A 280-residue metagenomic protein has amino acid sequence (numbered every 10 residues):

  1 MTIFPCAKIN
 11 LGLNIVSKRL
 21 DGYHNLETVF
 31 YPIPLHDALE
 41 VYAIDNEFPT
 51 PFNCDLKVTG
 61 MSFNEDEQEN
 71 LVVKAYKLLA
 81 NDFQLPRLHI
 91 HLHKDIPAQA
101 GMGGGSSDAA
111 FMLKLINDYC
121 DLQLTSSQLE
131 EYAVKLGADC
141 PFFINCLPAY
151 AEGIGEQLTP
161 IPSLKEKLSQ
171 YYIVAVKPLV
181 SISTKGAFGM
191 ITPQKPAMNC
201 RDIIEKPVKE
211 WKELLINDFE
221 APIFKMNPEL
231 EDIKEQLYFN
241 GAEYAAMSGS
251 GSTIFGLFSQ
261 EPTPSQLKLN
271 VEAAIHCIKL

Functional and structural regions predicted by a protein language model:
M1-A100, D118-L124, E166, K177: ATP-binding N-lobe of GHMP and related small-molecule kinases
E47-E65, M112, V134, P207-I216: Short, basic/glycine-rich phosphate-binding loops at helix/coil junctions that contact nucleotide phosphates
V72, A100-S126, F142-I144: DPxDG-like acidic metal-binding loop motif
A80-H91, L115-L136, Q260-V271: Phosphate-handling active-site elements
G104-G105, M247-S252: Glycine-rich beta-strand-to-loop/alpha-helix junction loops that act as flexible
N145, A149-Y244, S259-P262, Q266-L280: Conserved, helical-rich catalytic subdomain that frames metal- and/or nucleotide-binding sites in enzyme alpha/beta
F255-L257: Short hydrophobic/aromatic beta-strand micro-patches that form the beta-sheet surface supporting nucleotide- or nucleic
